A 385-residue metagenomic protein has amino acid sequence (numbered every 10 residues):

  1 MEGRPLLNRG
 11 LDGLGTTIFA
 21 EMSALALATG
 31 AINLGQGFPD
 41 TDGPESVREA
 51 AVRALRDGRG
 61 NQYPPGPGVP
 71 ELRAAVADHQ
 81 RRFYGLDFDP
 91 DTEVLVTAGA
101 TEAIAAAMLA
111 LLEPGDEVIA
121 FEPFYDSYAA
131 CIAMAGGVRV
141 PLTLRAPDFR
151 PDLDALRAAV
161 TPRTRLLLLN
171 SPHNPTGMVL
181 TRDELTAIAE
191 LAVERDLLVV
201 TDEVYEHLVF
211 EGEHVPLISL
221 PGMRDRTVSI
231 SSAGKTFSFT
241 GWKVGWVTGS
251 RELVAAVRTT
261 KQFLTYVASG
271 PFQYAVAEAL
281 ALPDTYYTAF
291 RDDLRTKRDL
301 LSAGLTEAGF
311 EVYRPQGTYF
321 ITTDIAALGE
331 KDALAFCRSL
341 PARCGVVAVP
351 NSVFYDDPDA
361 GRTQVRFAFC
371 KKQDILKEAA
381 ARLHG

Functional and structural regions predicted by a protein language model:
E2-G3, N8-G99, A106, A155 (+1 more regions): N-terminal small-domain helix-loop-helix segment of the aminotransferase-like
T29, A135, E194-R195, A308 (+1 more regions): Helix C-cap/helix->beta junction micro-motif
D78, A158, S339-A348, V353-G385: PLP-dependent enzyme catalytic core of the Aspartate aminotransferase-like
M108-I132: Conserved PLP-anchoring active-site segment centered on the Schiff-base-forming lysine
V140, L144-E211: Active-site phosphate-binding strand-loop segment of PLP-dependent enzymes
L220-A256, A268: Active-site PLP attachment segment
V257-K261, A279-G304: Structural signature of PLP-dependent enzymes
A277, D293-S302, V312-I325: Conserved glycine-rich beta-strand-loop-beta hairpin in the small C-terminal domain of fold type I
